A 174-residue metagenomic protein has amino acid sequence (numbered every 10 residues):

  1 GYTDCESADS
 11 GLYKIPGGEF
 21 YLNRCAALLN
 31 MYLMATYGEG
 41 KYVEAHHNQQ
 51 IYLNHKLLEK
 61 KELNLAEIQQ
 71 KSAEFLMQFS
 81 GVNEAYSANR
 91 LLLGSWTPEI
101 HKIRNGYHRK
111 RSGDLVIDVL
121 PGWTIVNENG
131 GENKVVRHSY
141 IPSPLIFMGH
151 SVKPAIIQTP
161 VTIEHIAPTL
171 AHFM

Functional and structural regions predicted by a protein language model:
G1-W123: Secreted, luminal/periplasmic, and some membrane-associated catalytic domains that remodel anionic oxygen-ester
G1-Y2, V116-I117, L145-F147, I166-A171: Beta-strand elements within well-structured catalytic alpha/beta cores of enzymes that handle phosphate/sulfate esters
D4-E6, I125-E128, A155-I156: Short helix/loop capping segments that flank catalytic or ligand/cofactor-binding pockets
A8, Q78, S151, H172-M174: Short, well-ordered loop/turn and helix-capping segments at boundaries between secondary-structure elements and domains
A8-D9, N129-E132, Q158-P160: Composition- and surface-driven signal marking solvent-exposed, interaction-prone regions in large proteins
E62-E67, I157-E164: Soluble non-cytosolic domains of exported or imported proteins
R111, V119-V152: C-terminal, low-complexity/hydrophilic appendages and adjacent surface loops of extracellular/periplasmic anionic
